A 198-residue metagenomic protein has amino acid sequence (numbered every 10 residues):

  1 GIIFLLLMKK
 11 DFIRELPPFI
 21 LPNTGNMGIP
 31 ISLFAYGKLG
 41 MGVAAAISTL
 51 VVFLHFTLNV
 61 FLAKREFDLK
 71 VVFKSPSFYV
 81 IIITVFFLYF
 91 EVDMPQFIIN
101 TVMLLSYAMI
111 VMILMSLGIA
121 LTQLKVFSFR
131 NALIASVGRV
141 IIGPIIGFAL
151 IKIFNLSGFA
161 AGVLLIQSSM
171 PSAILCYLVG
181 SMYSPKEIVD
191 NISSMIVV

Functional and structural regions predicted by a protein language model:
G1-V198: Alpha-helical transmembrane segments of multi-pass small-molecule/ion transporters
